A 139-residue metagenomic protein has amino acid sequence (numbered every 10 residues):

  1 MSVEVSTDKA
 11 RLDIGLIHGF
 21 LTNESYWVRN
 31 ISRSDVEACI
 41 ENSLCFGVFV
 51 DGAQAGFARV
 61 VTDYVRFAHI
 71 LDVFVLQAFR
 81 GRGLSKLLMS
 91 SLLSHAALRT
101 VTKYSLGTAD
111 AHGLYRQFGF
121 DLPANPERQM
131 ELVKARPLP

Functional and structural regions predicted by a protein language model:
M1-I31, P139: Short amphipathic alpha-helix that is part of the acyltransferase structural core
S2, S6-K9, D13, S90-K103: Short, flexible, glycine-rich and Lys/Arg-enriched loop motifs at helix boundaries that contact anionic partners
S34-D51, A55-F74: A conserved beta-strand-loop-helix scaffold within acyl/acetyltransferase catalytic domains
F79-L88: Conserved acetyl-CoA pyrophosphate-binding loop and the N-cap/start of the following alpha-helix in GNAT-like
K86, L98-K134: Conserved active-site alpha-helix within GNAT-family acetyltransferase domains
